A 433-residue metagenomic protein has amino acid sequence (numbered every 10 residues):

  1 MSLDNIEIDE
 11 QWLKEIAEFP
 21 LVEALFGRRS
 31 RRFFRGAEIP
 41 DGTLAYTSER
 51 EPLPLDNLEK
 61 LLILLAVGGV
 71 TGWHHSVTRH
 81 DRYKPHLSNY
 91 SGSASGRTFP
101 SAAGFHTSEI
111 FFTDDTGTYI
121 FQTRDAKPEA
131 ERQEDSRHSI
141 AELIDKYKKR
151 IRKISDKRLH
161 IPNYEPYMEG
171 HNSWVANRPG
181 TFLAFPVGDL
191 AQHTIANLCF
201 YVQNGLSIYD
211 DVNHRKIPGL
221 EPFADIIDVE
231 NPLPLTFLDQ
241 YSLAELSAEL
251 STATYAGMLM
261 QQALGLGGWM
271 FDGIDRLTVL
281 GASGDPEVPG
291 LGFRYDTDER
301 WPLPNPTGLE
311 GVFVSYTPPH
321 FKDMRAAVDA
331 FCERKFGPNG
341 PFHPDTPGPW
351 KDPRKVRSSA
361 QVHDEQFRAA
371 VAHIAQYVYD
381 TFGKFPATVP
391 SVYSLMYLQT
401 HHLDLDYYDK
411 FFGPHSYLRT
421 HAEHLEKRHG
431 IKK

Functional and structural regions predicted by a protein language model:
M1-K433: Acidic, surface-exposed loops and disordered segments
